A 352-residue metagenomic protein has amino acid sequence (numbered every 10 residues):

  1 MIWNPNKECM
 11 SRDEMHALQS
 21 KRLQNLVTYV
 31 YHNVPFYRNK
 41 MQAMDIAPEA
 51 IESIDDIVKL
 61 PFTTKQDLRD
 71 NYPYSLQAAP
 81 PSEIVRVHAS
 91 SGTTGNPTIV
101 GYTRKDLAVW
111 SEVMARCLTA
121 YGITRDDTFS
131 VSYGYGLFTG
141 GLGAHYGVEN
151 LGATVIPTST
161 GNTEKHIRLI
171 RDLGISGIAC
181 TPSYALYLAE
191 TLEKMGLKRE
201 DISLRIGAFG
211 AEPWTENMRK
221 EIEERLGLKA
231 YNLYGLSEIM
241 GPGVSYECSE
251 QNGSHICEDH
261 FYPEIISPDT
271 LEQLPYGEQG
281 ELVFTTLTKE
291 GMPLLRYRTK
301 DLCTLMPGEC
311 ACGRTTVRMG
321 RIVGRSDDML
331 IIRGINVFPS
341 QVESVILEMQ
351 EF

Functional and structural regions predicted by a protein language model:
M1-A89, T94-E112, T119-A120, R125: Nucleotide 5′-phosphate-binding alpha/beta core
I2-E14, L18-Y31, P35, L151-F352: Active-site glycine/GP-rich loop and adjacent strand/helix microenvironment that borders small-molecule binding pockets
Y37, V87, M114, H145 (+2 more regions): Generic structural marker for isolated residues within well-ordered, non-membrane alpha-helices of soluble domains
G95-V109, H145-T154, I175-A179: Acidic/glycine-enriched edge-of-secondary-structure segments
P97, T128, D327-M329: Short, solvent-exposed beta-strand edge segments and adjacent coil->beta transition regions
L107, G134-G136, S183-Y184: Short glycine-enriched loops at secondary-structure junctions
S111-T128, N162-I175: Conserved ATP-dependent adenylate/AMP-binding module captured primarily in the ANL superfamily
T119-V155: Conserved AMP-binding loop of ANL adenylate-forming enzymes
